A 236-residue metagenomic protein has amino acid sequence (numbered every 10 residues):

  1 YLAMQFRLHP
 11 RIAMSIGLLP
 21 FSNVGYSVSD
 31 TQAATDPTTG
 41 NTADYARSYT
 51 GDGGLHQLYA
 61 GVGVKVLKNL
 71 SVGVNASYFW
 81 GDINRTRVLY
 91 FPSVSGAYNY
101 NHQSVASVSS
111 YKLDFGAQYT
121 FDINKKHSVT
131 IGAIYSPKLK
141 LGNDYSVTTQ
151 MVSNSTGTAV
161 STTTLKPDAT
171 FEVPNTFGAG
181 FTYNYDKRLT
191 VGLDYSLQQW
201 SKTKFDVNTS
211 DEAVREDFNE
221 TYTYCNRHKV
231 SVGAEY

Functional and structural regions predicted by a protein language model:
A3, R7-Y236: Outer-membrane beta-barrel porins/channels
